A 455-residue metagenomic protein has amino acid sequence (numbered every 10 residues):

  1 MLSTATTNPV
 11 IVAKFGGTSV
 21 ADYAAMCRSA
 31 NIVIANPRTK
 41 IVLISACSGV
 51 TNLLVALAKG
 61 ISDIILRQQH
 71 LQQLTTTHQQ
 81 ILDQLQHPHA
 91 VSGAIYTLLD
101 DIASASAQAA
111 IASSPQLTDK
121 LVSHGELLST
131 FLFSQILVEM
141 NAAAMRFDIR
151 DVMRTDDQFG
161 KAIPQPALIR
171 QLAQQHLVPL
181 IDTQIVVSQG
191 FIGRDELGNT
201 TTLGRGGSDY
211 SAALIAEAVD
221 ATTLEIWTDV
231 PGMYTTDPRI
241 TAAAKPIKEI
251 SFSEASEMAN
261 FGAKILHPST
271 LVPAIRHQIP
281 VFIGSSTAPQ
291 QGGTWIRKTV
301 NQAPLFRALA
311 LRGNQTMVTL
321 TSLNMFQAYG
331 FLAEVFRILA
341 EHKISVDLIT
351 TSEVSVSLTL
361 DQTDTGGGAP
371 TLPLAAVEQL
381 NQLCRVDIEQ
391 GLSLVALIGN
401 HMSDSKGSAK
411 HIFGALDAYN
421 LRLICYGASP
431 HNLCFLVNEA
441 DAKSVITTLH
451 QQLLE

Functional and structural regions predicted by a protein language model:
M1-L266, L271, V437-N438: Nucleotide/pyrophosphate-binding catalytic subdomain
P9-I11, T39-V42, Q79, A143-M145 (+14 more regions): Structural motif
C47-S48, D151, V230-G232, V281 (+4 more regions): Glycine-rich beta-alpha junction loops
L266-P268, H277, T287-T294, A369-P370: Surface-exposed amphipathic alpha-helical tracts and adjacent flexible/coil segments at the periphery of soluble enzymes
G292-E455: A conserved regulatory-domain signal marking ACT and ACT-like small-molecule sensing domains and adjacent regulatory
